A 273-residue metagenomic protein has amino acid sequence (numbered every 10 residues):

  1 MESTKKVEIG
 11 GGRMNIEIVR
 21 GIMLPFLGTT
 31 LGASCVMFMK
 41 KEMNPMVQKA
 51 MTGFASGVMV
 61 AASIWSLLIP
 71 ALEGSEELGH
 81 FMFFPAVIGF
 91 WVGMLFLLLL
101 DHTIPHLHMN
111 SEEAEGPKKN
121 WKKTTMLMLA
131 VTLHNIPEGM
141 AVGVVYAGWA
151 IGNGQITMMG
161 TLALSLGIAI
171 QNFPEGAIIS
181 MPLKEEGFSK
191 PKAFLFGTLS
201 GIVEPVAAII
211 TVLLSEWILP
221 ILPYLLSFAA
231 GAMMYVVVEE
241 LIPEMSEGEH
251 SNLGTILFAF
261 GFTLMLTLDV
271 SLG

Functional and structural regions predicted by a protein language model:
M1-G273: Intrinsically disordered, metal-sensing/regulatory segments
